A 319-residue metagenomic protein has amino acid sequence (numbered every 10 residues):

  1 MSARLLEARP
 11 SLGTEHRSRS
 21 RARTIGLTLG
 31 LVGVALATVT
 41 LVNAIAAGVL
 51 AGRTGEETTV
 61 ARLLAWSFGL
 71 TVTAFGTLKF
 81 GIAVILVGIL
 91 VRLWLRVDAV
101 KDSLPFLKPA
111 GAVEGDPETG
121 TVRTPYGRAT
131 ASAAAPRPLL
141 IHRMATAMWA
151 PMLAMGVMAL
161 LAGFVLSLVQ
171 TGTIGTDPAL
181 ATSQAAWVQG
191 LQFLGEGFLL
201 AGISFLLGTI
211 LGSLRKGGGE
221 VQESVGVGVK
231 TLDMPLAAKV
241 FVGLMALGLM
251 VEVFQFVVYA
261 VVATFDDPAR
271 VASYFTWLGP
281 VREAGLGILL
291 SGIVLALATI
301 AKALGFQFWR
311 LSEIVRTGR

Functional and structural regions predicted by a protein language model:
M1-S18: Short, Lys/Arg-rich, polar N-terminal cytosolic tail immediately upstream of the first transmembrane signal-anchor
R19, L90-G120, A134-A145, L211-V240 (+1 more regions): Cytoplasmic juxtamembrane regions at transmembrane-helix boundaries
I25, V32-L36, T58, R62 (+4 more regions): Extended, solvent-exposed polar beta/coil surface segments
G26-G48, F68-L95, R143-I174, T182-K216 (+1 more regions): Alpha-helical transmembrane segments and immediately adjacent membrane-interfacial amphipathic helices
G48-L63, I174-P178: Low-complexity, acidic polar-rich segments
